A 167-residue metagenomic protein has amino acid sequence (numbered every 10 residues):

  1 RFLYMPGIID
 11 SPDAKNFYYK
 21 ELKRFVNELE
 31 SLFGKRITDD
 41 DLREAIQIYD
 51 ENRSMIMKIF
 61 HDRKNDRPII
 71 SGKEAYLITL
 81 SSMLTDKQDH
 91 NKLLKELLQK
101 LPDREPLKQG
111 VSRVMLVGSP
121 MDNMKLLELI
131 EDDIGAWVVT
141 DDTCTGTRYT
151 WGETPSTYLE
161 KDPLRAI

Functional and structural regions predicted by a protein language model:
R1-E28: Gly/lys/ser-thr-rich phosphate-binding loops in alpha/beta enzymes that coordinate phosphoanhydride or phosphate groups
D10-A14, T147-T154: Short, charged, surface-exposed secondary-structure boundary motifs
Y19, K23, N27-G152: A charged, amphipathic alpha-helical module
P155-I167: Acidic, Ser/Thr-rich peripheral helices and adjacent loops at domain boundaries
